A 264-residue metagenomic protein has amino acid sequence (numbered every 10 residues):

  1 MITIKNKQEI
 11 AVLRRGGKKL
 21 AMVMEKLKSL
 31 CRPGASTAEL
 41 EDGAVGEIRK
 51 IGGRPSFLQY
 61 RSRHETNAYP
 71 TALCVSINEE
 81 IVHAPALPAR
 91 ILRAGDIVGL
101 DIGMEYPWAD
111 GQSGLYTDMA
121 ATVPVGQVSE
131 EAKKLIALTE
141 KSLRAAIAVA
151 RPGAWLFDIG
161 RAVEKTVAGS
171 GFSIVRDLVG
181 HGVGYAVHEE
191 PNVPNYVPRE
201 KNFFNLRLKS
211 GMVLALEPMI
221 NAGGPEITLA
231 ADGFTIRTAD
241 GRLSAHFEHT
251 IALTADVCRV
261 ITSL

Functional and structural regions predicted by a protein language model:
M1-L264: Active-site neighborhoods and metal-handling regions in enzymes and metal-associated proteins
